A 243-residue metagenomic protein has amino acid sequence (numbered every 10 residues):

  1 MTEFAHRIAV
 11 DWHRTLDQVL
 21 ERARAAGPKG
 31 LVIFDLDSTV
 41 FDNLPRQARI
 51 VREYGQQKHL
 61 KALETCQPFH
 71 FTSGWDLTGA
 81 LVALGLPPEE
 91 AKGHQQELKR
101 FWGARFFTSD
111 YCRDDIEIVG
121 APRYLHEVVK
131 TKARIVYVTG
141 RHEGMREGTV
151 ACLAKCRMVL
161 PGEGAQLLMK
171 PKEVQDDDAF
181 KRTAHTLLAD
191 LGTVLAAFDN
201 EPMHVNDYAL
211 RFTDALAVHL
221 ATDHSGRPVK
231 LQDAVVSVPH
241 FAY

Functional and structural regions predicted by a protein language model:
T2-E3, Y124-R134, H142-Y243: C-terminal cap/substrate-recognition subdomain and adjoining C-terminal extension of metal-dependent phosphatase-like
T2-V10, R14-D17, E21-L31, D37-C156 (+1 more regions): Alpha-helical substrate-recognition element adjacent to the catalytic core
G30-V32, V194-L195: The start of beta-strands in P-loop NTPase/AAA+ ATPase cores
